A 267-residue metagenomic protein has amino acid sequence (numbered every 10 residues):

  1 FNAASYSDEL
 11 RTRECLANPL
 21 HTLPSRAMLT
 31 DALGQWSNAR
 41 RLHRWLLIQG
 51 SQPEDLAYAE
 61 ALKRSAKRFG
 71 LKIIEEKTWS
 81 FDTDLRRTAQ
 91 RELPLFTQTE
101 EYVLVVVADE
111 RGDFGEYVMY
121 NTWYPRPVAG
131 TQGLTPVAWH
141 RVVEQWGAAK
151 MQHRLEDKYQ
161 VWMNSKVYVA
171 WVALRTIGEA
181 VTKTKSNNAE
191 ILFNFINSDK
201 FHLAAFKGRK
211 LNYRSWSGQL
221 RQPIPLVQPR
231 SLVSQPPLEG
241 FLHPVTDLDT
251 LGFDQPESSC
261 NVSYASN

Functional and structural regions predicted by a protein language model:
F1-N267: Extracytosolic ligand-binding ectodomains
